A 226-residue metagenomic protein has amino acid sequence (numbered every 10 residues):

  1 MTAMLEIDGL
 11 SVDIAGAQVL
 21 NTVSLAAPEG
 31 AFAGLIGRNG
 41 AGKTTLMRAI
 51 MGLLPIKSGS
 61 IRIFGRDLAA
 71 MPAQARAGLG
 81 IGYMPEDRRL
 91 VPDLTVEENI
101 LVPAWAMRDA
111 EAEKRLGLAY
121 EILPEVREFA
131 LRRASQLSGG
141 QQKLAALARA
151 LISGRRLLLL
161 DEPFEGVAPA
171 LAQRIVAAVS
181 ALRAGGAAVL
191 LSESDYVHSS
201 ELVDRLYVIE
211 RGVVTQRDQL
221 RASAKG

Functional and structural regions predicted by a protein language model:
L5-I7, L20: Conserved structural motif at the start of ABC-family nucleotide-binding domains
A15, V96-K114, I122-P124: ABC-type ATPase nucleotide-binding domains, specifically the catalytic core motifs of the NBD
I36-R38: The feature captures the beta-strand-to-loop junction immediately N-terminal to the Walker
M51: Helix-to-loop junction immediately C-terminal to a conserved catalytic motif
G59-D67, L79, A112-L118, Q216-D218: Conserved ABC transporter NBD signature motif
D67-D87, P92, L116, E128-L131 (+1 more regions): ABC ATPase NBD coupling module
R133-L137: Conserved ABC ATPase signature
L151-R156: A short, proline-enriched helix->beta-strand linker immediately N-terminal to the Walker B motif in ABC-type P-loop
